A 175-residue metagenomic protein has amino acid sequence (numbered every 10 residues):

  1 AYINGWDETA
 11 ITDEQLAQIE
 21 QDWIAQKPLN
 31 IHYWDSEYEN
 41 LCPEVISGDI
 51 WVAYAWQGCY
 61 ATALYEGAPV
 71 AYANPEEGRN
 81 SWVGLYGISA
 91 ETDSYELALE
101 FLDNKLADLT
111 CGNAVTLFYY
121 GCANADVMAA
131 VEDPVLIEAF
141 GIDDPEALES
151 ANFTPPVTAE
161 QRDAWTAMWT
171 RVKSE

Functional and structural regions predicted by a protein language model:
A1-G5, I24-P28, I46, I50 (+4 more regions): Sec-exported extracytoplasmic/periplasmic mature domains
Y2, D7-Y72: Ligand-binding pocket segment of bilobal, Venus flytrap-like solute-binding proteins
I11, Q15, Y33-E37, N80 (+2 more regions): Extracytoplasmic/periplasmic, Sec-exported soluble proteins
A17, Q21, E39, P43 (+4 more regions): Solvent-exposed, polar/charged alpha-helical surfaces in well-ordered, non-transmembrane soluble domains, broadly
W34-D35, W56, W82, Y120 (+1 more regions): Tryptophan-centric aromatic hotspots in well-structured domains and transmembrane helices
P43, I142-E175: Conserved C-terminal helix/tail region of periplasmic/extracytoplasmic solute-binding proteins
A68-G84: Extended hydrophobic/aromatic segments used for targeting, binding, or gating
R79-N80, G84, S89-E149: Mature extracytoplasmic/periplasmic domains
